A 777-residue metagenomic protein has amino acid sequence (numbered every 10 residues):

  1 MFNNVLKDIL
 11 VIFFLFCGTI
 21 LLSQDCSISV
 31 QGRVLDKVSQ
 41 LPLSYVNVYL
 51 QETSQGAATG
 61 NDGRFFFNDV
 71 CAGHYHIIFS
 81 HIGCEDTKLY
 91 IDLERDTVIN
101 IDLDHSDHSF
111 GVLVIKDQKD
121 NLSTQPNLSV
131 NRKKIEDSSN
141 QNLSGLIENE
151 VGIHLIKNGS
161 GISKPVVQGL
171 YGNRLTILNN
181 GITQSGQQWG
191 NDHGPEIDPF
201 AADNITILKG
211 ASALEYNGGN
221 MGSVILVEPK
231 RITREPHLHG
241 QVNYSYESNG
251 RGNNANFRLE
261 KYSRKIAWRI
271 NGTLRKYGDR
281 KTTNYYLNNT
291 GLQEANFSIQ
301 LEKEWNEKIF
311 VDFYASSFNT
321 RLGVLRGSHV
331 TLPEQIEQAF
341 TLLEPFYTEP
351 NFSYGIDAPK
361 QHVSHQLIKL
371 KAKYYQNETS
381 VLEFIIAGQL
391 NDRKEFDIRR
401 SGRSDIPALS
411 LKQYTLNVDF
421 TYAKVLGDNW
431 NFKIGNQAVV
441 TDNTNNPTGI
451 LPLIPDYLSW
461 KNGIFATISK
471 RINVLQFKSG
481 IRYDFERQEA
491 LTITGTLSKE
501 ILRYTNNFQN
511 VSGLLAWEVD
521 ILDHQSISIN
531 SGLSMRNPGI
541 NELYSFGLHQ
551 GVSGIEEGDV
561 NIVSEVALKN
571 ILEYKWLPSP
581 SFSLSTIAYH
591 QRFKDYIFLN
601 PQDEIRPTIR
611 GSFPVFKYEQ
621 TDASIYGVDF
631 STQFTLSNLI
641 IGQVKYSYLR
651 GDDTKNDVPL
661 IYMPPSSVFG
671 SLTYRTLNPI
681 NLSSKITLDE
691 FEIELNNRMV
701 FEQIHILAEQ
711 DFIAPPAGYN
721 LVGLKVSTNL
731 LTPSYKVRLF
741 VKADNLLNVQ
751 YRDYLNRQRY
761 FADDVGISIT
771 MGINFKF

Functional and structural regions predicted by a protein language model:
L35, Y49-Q51, S80-C84, E94-E136 (+1 more regions): Short, acidic, small-residue-rich periplasmic hinge/interaction motif at the N-terminus of Gram-negative outer-membrane
N68, I182-G210: Short acidic/polar hinge/loop motifs at secondary-structure boundaries that mediate gating or recognition
V98-D102, L143-L146, S163-V166, L178 (+4 more regions): N-terminal periplasmic accessory domains that precede and gate Gram-negative outer-membrane beta-barrel machines
G186, A201-D203, L214-N284, T290-F297 (+1 more regions): Outer-membrane beta-barrel translocator/receptor signature
Y277, N284, N288, F310-Y374 (+6 more regions): Flexible loop and strand-edge segments within Gram-negative outer membrane beta-barrel domains
E302-N306, E565-L568, S647, L660-F777: Conserved C-terminal beta-signal and adjacent last beta-strands/turns of outer-membrane beta-barrel proteins
D405-T421, E557-V563, K569, S583-I641 (+1 more regions): Outer membrane beta-barrel strand-and-loop segments of large Gram-negative receptors, especially TonB-dependent
S585, Y589-F593, G611-Q703: Gram-negative outer-membrane beta-barrel transporters
